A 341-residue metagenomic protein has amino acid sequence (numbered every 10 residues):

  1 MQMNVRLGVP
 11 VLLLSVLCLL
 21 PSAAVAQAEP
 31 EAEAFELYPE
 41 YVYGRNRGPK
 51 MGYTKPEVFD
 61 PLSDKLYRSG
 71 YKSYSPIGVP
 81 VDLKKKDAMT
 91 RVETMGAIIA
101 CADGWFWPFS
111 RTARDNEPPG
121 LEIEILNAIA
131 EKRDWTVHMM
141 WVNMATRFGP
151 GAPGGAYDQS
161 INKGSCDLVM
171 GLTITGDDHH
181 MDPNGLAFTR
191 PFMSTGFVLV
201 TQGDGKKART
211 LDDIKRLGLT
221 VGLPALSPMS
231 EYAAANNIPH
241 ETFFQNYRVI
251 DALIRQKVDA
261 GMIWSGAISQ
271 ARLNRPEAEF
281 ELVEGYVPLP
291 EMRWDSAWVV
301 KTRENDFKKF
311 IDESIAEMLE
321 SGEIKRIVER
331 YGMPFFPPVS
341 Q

Functional and structural regions predicted by a protein language model:
P10-L20: Bacterial N-terminal signal peptides
E36, R45, P191-T201, S265-I315 (+1 more regions): Periplasmic-binding protein-like
K50-S69, S73-L172: Extracytoplasmic small-molecule ligand-binding "clamshell" domains of the periplasmic binding protein/Venus flytrap
D60-V81, P228-E241, E313-Q341: Ligand-binding clefts/hinges and TM-proximal coupling segments of bilobed small-molecule sensing domains
S110-A113, L126-N143, L211-D212, P224-N246 (+2 more regions): Ligand-binding cleft/hinge of the Venus flytrap
I129, S160-I161, L199, I214 (+2 more regions): Hydrophobic residues within well-ordered alpha-helices
N162, M170-D182, D251, D259-M292: A ligand-binding cleft/hinge motif common to bilobed small-molecule-binding domains
R190, T201-T220: Flexible hinge/capping segments at coil-to-helix
